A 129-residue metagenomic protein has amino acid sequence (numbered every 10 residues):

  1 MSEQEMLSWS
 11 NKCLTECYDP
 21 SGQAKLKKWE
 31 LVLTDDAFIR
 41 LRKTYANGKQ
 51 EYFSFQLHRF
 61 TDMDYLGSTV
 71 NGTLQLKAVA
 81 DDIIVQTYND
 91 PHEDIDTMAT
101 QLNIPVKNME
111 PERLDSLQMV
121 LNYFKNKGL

Functional and structural regions predicted by a protein language model:
M1-S54, M63: N-terminal secretory signal peptides
C17-S21, D64-G67, L121-G128: Sec/Tat-exported extracytoplasmic proteins
L33-D35, K43, L76-A80, I104-N108 (+1 more regions): Surface-exposed beta-strand edges and flanking loops
D35-A37, V70-G72, T100: Residues at beta-strand starts and edge strands
R40-V85: Mature extracytoplasmic domains of secretory-pathway proteins
I83-I95: Acidic Ser/Thr/Pro-rich low-complexity disordered segments that often serve as glycosylated linkers/stalks around
E93-L129: C-terminal partner/receptor-binding element of secreted or periplasmic proteins
